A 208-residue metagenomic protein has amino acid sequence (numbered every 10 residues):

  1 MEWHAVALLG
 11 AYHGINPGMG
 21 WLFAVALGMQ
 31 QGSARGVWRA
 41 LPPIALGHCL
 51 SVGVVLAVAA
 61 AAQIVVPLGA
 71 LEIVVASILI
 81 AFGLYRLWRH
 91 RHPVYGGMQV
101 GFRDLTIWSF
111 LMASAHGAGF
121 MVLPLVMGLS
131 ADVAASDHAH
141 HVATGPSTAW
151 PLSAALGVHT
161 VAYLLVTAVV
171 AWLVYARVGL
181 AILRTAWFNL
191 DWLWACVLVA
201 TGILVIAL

Functional and structural regions predicted by a protein language model:
M1-G69, P124-S136, A143, L152-S153 (+1 more regions): Juxtamembrane transmembrane-helix termini in multi-pass membrane transport proteins
V6-G10, G14, L105, S109 (+2 more regions): Helical-face signature of the major facilitator-like transporter fold
H13, G18, H48, I80 (+3 more regions): Divalent metal-coordination and catalytic microenvironments
L68-R91, V166, L183-L208: Selective transmembrane alpha-helices of multi-pass membrane proteins
F82-F120, G128, A134-S136, I182-F188: Alpha-helical multi-pass membrane helix bundles of inner-membrane/thylakoid proteins, especially permease cores
S114-L125, V199-L208: Hydrophobic alpha-helical transmembrane segments in multi-pass integral membrane proteins
G145-V170: Short alpha-helical packing/oligomerization segments
